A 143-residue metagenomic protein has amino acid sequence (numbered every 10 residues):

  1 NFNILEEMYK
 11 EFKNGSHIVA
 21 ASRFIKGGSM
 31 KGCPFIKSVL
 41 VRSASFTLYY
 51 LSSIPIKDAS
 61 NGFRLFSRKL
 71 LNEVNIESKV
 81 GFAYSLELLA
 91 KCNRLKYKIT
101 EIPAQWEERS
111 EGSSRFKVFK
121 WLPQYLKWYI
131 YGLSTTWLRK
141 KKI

Functional and structural regions predicted by a protein language model:
F2-F82, E108-F119, P123-K127: Acceptor/aglycone-binding surface of glycosyltransferases and processive sugar-polymer synthases
F46, Y50, L95, T136: Phosphate/oxyanion-binding loops and surfaces in catalytic or ligand/nucleic-acid-binding neighborhoods
I56-D58, K96-W106: Catalytic beta-strand/loop signature of glycosyltransferases that borders the donor
S67, C92, I102: Residue-level signature of catalytic and energy-coupling elements of molecular machines, predominantly ATP/GTP-dependent
Y84-K91: Short active-site alpha-helical segment characteristic of glycosyltransferases and processive polysaccharide synthases
N93-R94, W121-L122, W137-L138: Juxtamembrane/interface motifs at transmembrane-helix termini
W128-I143: C-terminal, non-catalytic tails of nucleotide-sugar-dependent glycosyltransferases
